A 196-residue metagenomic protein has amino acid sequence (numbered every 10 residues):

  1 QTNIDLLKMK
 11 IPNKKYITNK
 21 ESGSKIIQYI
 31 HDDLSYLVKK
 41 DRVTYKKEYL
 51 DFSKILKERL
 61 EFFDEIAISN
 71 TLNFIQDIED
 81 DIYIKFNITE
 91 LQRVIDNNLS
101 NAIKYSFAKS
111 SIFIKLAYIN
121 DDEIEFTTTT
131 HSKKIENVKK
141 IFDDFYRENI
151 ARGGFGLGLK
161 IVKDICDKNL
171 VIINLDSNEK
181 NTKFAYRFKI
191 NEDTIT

Functional and structural regions predicted by a protein language model:
T2-L6, K10-I66: Conserved DHp (HisKA) dimerization/phosphotransfer helix of two-component histidine kinases, i.e., the long coiled-coil
E48, I68, N73-Y83, I119: Conserved catalytic submotifs in the C-terminal HATPase_c
A102-I103: Short helix-loop "hinge" at the ATP-lid/N-box region of the Bergerat-fold HATPase_c
K109-D122: Short beta-strand/loop element within the Bergerat-fold HATPase_c
K134-F145: Short conserved segment of the HATPase_c
R152-I161: Glycine-rich phosphate-binding loop
